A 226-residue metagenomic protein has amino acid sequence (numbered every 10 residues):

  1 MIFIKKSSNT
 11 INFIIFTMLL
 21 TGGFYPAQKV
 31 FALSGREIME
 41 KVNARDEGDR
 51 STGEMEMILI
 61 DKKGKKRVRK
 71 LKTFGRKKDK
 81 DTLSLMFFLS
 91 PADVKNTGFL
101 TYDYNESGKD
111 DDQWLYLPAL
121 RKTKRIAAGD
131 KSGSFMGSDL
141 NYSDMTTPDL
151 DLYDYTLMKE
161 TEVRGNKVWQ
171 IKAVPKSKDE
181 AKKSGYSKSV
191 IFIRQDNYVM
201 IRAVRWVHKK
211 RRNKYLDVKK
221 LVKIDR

Functional and structural regions predicted by a protein language model:
I2-F16, G23-A27: Bacterial N-terminal signal peptides that target proteins for export
L33-P118: N-terminal mature ectodomain segment of secretory-pathway/periplasmic proteins
E37, L89, L100, D112-Y116 (+3 more regions): Gly/Pro-enriched, hydrophobic low-complexity segments that function as extracytoplasmic propeptides/linkers
L59-I60, M158-T161, W206: Short, solvent-exposed loop/turn elements at beta->coil junctions and helix N-caps that rim active or binding pockets
F74-R76, T156-E162, L221-V222: Short amphipathic beta-strand and strand-loop transition segments with alternating hydrophobic
K80, R164-K167: Short acidic/glycine-enriched loop/turn segments that link adjacent beta-strands
T147-Y153, E160: Surface-exposed beta-loop interaction hotspot
